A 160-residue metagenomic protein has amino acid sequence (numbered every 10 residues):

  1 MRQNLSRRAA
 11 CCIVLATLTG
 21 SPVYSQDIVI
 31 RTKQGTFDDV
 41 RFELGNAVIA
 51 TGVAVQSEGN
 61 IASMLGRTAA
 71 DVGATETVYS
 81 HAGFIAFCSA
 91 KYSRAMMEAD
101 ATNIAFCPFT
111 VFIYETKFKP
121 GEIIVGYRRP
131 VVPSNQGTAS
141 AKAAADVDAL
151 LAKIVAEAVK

Functional and structural regions predicted by a protein language model:
M1-C11: Bacterial N-terminal signal peptides that target proteins for export
A10-G20: Bacterial N-terminal signal peptides
Y24-G52, S57-G59: Terminal, regulation- and interaction-focused segments at domain boundaries
K33-R41, E58, V78, G137-S140 (+2 more regions): Solvent-exposed, acidic/flexible segments
L44, T51-V55, A69, L151 (+1 more regions): Sec/Tat-exported extracytoplasmic proteins
S63-T110: Mid-chain, structured segments of secreted extracytoplasmic proteins
Y114-G121: A short, structured loop/turn motif at beta-sheet edges
V125-K160: C-terminal partner/receptor-binding element of secreted or periplasmic proteins
